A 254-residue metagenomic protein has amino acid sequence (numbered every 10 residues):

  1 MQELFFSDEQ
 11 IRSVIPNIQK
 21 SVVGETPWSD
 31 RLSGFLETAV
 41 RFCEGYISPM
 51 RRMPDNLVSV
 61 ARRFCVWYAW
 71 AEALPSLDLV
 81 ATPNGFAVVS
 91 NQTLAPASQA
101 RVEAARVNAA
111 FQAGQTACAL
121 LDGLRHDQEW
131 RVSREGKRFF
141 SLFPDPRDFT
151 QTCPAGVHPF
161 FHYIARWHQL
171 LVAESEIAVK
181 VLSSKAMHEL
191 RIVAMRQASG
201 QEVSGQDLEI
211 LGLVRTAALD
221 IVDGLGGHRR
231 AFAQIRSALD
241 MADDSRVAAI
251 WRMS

Functional and structural regions predicted by a protein language model:
M1-R63, S76-S254: Conserved short "hinge" loops at termini or chain/domain junctions
